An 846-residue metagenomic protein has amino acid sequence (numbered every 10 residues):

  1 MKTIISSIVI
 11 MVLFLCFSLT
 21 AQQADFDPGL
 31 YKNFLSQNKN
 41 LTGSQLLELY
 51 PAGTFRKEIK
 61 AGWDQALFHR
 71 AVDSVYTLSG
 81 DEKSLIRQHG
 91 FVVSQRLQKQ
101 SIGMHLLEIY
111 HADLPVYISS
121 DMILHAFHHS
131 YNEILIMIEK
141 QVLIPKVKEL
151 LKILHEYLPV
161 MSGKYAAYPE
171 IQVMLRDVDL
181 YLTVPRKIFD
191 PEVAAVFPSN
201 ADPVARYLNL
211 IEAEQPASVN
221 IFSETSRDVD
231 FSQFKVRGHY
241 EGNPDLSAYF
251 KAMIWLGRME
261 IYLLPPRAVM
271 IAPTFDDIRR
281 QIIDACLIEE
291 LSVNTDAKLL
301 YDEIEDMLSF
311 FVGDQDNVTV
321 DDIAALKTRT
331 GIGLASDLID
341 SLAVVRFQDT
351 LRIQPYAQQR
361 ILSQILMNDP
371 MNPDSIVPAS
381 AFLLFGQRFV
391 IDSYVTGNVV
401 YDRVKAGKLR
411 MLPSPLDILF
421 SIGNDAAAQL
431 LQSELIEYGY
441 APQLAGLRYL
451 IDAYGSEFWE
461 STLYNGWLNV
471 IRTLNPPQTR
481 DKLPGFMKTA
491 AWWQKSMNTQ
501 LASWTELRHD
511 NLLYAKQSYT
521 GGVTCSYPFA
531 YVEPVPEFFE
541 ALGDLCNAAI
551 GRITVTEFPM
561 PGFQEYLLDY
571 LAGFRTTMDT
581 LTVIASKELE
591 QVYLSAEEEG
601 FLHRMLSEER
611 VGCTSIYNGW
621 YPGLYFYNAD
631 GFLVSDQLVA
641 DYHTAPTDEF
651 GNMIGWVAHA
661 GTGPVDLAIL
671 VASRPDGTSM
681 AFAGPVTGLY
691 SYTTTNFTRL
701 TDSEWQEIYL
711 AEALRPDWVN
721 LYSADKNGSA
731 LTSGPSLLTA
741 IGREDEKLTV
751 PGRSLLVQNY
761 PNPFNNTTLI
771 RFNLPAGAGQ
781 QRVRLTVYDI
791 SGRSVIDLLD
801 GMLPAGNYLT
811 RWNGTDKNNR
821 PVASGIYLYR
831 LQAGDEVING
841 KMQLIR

Functional and structural regions predicted by a protein language model:
M1-I5, R846: Positively charged n-region of N-terminal signal peptides that target proteins for export
S7-S18: Bacterial N-terminal signal peptides
Q22-L738: Long, non-catalytic protein-protein interaction scaffolds
G742-Y760, F764-V787, L809-W812: Glycine-centered coil/turn sites that cap beta-strands in beta-rich domains
Y788-V795, Y827: Short, glycine-anchored, charge-dense loop/turn motifs used at functional sites
L798-L799: Short hydrophobic alpha-helix segments
A805, R811, R820-R846: C-terminal tail/sorting-segment detector
